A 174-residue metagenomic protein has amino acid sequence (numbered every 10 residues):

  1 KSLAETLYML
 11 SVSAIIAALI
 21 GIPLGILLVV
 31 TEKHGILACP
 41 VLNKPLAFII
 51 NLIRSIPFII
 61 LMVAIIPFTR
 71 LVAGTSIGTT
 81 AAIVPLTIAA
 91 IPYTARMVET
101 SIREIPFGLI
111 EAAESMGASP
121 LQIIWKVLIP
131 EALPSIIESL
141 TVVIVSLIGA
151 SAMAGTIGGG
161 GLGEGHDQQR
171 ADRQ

Functional and structural regions predicted by a protein language model:
S2-L28: Transmembrane alpha-helix signature in integral membrane proteins
A4-Y8, L46-R54, L133, I137 (+2 more regions): Alpha-helical membrane-interface segments at transmembrane helix boundaries
S11, P120-M153: Transmembrane alpha-helices
L19-I26, T80-V84, I88-I110, I137-T141 (+1 more regions): Membrane-embedded alpha-helices of multi-pass transport/permease systems
L27-A64, L86, I91, R96-T100 (+1 more regions): Cytoplasmic-entry segments and transmembrane alpha-helices of multi-pass inner-membrane transporters
I50-I83, G155: Generic hydrophobic transmembrane alpha-helix motif, especially the helices
F68-T69, S139-Q174: Non-cytoplasmic
M97-I136, L162-H166: Short cytoplasmic-facing helical segments at TM-TM junctions of multi-pass membrane proteins
